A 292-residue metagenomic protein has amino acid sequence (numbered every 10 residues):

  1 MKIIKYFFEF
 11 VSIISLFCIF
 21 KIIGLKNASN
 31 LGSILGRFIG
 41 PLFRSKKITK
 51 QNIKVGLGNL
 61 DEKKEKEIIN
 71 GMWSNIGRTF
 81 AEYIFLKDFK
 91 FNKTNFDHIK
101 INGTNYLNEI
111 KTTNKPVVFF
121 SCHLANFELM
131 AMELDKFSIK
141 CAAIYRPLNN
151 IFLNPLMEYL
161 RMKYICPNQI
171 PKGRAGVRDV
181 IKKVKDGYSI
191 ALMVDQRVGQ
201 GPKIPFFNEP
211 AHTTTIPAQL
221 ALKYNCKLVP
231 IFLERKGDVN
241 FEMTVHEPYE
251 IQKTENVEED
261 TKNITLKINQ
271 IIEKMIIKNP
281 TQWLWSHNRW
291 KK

Functional and structural regions predicted by a protein language model:
M1-S121, L156: Membrane-anchoring hydrophobic helices of lipid-metabolizing enzymes
V11, S45, I99, K172 (+1 more regions): Soluble or luminal CAZymes and related metallo-dependent hydrolases
S15, T49-N52, M130, L156-M157 (+3 more regions): Hydrophobic alpha-helical segments typical of transmembrane helices and their membrane-interface/capping positions
I23, L57-G58, I165, F207 (+2 more regions): A broad structural signal for alpha-helix termini and local helix breaks/kinks
K63-K64, N70, E109-T113, K136 (+1 more regions): Non-catalytic C-terminal accessory region of glycerolipid acyltransferases and related lyso-lipid remodeling enzymes
K93-I99, C166-P171, F206-N208, T254: Short, flexible loop segments at the rims of nucleotide/cofactor-binding pockets, characterized by
T113-G173, G199-K203, P210, R235: Catalytic core of membrane glycerolipid acyltransferases/transacylases, capturing the structured, soluble-facing
